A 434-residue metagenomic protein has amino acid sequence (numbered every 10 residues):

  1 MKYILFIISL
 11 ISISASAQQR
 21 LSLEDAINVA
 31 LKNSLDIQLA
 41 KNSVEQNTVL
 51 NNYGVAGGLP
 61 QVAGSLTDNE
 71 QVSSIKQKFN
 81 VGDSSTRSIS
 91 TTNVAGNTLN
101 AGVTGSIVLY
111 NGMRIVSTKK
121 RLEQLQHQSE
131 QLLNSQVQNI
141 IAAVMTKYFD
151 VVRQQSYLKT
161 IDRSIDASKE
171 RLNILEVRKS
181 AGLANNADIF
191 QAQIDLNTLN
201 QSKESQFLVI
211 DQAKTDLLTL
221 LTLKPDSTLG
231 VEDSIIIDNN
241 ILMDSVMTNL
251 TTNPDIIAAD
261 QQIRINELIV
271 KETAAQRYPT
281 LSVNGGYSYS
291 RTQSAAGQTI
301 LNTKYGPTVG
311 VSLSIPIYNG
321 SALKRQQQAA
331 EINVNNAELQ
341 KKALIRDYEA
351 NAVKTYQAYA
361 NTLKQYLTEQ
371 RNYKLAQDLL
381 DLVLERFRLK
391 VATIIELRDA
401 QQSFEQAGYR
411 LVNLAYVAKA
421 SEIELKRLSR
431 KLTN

Functional and structural regions predicted by a protein language model:
M1-I4: Positively charged n-region of N-terminal signal peptides that target proteins for export
S12-S14: N-terminal signal peptide c-region/cleavage motif recognized by signal peptidases
A17-A63, T67, P225, V231-E267 (+3 more regions): Bacterial Sec-pathway N-terminal export signals of envelope proteins
D25, V49, N139-L250, A358 (+2 more regions): Periplasmic alpha-helical coiled-coil/stalk elements that build and connect Gram-negative outer-membrane
Q38, Q61-V81, T92-A95, S106-S135 (+5 more regions): Small/polar (Gly/Ser/Thr/Ala-rich) solvent-exposed segments that form structured loops/beta-strands/short helices used
L39-G54, Q136, I140-K159, V177 (+4 more regions): Amphipathic alpha-helical coiled-coil segments
T98-N100, T146, Q191, T280 (+1 more regions): Transmembrane beta-barrel architecture of outer-membrane proteins
V103-G105, V311: Membrane-embedded beta-strands of outer-membrane beta-barrel proteins, especially the hydrophobic/small aromatic
